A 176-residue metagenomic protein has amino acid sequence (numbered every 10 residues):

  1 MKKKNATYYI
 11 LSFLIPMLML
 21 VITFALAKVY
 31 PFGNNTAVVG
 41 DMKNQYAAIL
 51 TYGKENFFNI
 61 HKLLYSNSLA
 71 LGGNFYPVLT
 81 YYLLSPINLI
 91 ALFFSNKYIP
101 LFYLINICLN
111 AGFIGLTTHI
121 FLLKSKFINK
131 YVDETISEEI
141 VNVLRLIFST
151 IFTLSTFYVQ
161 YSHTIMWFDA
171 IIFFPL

Functional and structural regions predicted by a protein language model:
M1-V29, E138: Start-transfer (signal-anchor) and selected internal transmembrane alpha helices of multi-pass inner/ER membrane
K2-I10, L71-F75, P100, L104 (+1 more regions): Membrane-water interface of alpha-helical transmembrane segments
K2-N5, N56-N59, L64, K124-S125 (+1 more regions): Serine/threonine-rich low-complexity intrinsically disordered regions
T7, I15, A91-S95, E139 (+2 more regions): Hydrophobic alpha-helical segments with strong N-terminal bias
Y9-L14, I105, L146-T150: Hydrophobic alpha-helical transmembrane segments
M19-T118, T150-I172: Membrane-interface coil-to-helix junctions
H119-T153: Transmembrane-helix signature of polytopic, membrane-embedded enzymes that assemble or transfer cell-envelope glycans
F174-L176: Hydrophobic cores of alpha-helical transmembrane segments in multi-pass inner/ER membrane proteins, independent
